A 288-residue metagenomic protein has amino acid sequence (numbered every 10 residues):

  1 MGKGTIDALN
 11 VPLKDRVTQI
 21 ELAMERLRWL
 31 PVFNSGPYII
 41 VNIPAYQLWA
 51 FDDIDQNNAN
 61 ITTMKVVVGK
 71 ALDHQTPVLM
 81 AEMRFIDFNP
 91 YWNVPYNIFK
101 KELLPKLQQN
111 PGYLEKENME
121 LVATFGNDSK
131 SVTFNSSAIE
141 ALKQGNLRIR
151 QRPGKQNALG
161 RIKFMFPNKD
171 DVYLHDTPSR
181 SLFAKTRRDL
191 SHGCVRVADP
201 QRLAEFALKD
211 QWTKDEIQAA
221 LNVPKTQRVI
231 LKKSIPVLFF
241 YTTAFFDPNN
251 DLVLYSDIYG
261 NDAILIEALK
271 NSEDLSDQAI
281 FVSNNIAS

Functional and structural regions predicted by a protein language model:
K3-S288: Well-ordered beta-sheet/strand-loop patches within structured domains
